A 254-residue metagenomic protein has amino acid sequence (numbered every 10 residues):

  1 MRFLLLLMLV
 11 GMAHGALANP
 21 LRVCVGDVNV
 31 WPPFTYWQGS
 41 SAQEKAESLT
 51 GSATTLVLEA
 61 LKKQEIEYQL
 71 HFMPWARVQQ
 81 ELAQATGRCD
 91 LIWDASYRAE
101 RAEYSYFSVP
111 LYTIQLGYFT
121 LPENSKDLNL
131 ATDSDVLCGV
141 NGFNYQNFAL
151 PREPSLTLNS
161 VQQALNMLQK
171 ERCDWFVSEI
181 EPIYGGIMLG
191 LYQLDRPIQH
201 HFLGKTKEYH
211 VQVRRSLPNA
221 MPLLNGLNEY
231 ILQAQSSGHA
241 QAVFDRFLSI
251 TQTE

Functional and structural regions predicted by a protein language model:
N19-E100, C138: Extracytoplasmic small-molecule ligand-binding "clamshell" domains of the periplasmic binding protein/Venus flytrap
V28-N29, T113-G117, L191-N228, L248-E254: Periplasmic-binding protein-like
A46-E59, L121-E153, N159, A164 (+1 more regions): Bilobed "Venus flytrap"/periplasmic-binding protein-like clamshell domains and structurally analogous long
T54-K63, Q212-R246: Extended ligand-binding regions for polar small-molecule ligands
E59-Q64, H71, A76-C89, Y106 (+2 more regions): Short helices/loops that flank or line small-molecule/ion binding pockets
E67, N147-N159, L194-R196, Y230-E254: Ligand-binding clefts/hinges and TM-proximal coupling segments of bilobed small-molecule sensing domains
H71-D133, G142-Y145, H201-G204: Acidic, polar ligand-binding/catalytic clefts
A83, D94-E103, W175-T206: A ligand-binding cleft/hinge motif common to bilobed small-molecule-binding domains
